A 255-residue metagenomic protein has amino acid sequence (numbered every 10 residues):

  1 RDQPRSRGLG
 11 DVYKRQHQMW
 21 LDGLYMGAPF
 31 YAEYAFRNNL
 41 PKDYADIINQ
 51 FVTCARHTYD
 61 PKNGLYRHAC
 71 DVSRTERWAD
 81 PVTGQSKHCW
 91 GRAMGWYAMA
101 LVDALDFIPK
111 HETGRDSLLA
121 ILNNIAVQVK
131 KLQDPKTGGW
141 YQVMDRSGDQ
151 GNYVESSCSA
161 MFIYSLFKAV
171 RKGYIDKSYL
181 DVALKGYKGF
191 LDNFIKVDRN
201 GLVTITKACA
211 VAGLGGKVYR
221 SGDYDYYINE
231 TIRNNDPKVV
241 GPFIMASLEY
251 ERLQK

Functional and structural regions predicted by a protein language model:
R1, L40-H57, H111-V129, I175-N193: Extended, well-ordered alpha-helical scaffold segments
R1, V154, C158, I163 (+1 more regions): CBM-like carbohydrate-recognition segments
D2-L9, Y13: Single conserved hydrophobic/aromatic residue that forms the stacking wall/gate of nucleotide- or nucleobase-binding
D11-L24, A79-M99, K110, G114 (+4 more regions): Solvent-exposed loop and edge beta-strand segments that line ligand/cofactor-binding and catalytic clefts
A28-L40, W96-G114, A160-I175, T231 (+1 more regions): Well-ordered alpha-helical scaffold segments within catalytic/enzyme domains
Y44-L105: Loop-centered beta-sheet repeat module
R56-H68, A120, K131-D145, L191-L202: Catalytic cores of carbohydrate-active enzymes
L119-Y187: A beta-strand-loop signature enriched in Asp, Gly, Thr, and Trp that corresponds to the sialidase/neuraminidase Asp-box
